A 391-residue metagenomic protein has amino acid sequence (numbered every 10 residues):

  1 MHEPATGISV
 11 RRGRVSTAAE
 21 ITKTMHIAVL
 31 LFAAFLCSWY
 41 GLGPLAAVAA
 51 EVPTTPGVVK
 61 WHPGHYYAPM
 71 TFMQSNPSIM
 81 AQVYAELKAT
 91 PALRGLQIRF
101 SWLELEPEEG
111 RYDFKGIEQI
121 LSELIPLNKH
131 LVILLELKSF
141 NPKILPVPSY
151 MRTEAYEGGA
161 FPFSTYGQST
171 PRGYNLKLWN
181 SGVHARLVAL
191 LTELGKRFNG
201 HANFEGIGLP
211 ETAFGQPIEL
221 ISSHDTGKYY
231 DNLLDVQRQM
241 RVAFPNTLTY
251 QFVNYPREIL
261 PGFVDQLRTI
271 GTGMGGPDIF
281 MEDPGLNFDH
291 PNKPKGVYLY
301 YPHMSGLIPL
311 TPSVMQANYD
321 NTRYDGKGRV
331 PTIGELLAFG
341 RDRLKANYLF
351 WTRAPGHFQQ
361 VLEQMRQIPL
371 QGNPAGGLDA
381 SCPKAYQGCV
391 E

Functional and structural regions predicted by a protein language model:
A28-P44: Bacterial N-terminal signal peptides
A68-M70, N203-F214, V236-I259: Aromatic-lined carbohydrate-recognition surfaces of secreted/lumenal glycan-active proteins
P77-L103, H130-V132, T269-G275, F339-A346: Catalytic domains of carbohydrate-active enzymes, especially glycoside hydrolases
V83-T90, I98-A160, T226-L233, R238: Aromatic-lined substrate-binding rim segments of carbohydrate-active enzymes
L96, L194, I207: Conserved, mostly hydrophobic/aromatic
I117, K138-E193: Active-site-adjacent "subsite" loops/lids of carbohydrate-active enzymes
E136, D278-E391: Substrate-binding cleft of secreted/luminal carbohydrate-active enzymes
T247-Y255, L260-P294: Aromatic- and acid-rich polysaccharide-binding/catalytic face of secreted or lumenal carbohydrate-active enzymes
